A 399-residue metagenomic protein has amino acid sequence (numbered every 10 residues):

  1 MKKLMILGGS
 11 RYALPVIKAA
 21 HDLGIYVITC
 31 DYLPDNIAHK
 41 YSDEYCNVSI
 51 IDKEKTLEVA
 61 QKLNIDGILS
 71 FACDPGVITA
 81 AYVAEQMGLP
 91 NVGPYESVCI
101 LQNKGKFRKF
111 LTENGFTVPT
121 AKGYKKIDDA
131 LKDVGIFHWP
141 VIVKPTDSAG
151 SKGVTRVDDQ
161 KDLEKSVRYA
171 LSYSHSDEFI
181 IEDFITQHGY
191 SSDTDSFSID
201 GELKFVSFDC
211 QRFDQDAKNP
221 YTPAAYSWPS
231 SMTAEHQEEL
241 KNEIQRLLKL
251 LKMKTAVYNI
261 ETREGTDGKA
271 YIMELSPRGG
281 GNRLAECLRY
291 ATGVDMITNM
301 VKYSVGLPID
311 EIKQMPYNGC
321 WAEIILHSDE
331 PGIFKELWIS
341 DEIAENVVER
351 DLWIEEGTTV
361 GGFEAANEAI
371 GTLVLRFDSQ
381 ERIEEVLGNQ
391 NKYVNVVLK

Functional and structural regions predicted by a protein language model:
M1-S97, D128, L307-D310, P316-G319 (+3 more regions): ATP-binding N-terminal substructure of ATP-dependent carboxylate-amine bond-forming enzymes
E85-G153, Q160: A conserved helix-loop-beta module that forms one wall/lid of the active-site cleft in ATP-utilizing catalytic domains
L111, F137-R156, H175-H188, T194 (+3 more regions): ATP-grasp fold ATP-binding core
T117-P119, P140-V143, T155-H188, N219 (+2 more regions): Conserved ATP-binding module of the ATP-grasp superfamily
Y124, V154-D159, F197-I199, G265: Short beta-strand-to-turn element immediately C-terminal to the catalytic PLP-Schiff-base lysine in fold type I
D183-S191, D195-M253, V257, E264 (+2 more regions): ATP-dependent carboxylate/phosphate-activation module, predominantly the ATP-grasp catalytic core and closely related
Y258, I343-T359: A structural supersecondary motif
K302, P308-N346: A glycine-rich beta-turn/hairpin centered on an aromatic-Pro dipeptide
